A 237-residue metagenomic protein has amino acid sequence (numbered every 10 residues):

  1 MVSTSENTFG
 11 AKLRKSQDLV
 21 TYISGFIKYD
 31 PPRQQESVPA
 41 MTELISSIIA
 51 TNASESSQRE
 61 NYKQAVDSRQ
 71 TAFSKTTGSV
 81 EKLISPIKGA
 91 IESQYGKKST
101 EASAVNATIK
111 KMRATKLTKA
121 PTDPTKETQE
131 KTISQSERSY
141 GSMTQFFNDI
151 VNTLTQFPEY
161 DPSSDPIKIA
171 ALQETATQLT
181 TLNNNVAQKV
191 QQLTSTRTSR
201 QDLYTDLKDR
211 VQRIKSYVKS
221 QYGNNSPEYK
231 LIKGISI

Functional and structural regions predicted by a protein language model:
M1-I237: Basic/polar low-complexity intrinsically disordered segments
